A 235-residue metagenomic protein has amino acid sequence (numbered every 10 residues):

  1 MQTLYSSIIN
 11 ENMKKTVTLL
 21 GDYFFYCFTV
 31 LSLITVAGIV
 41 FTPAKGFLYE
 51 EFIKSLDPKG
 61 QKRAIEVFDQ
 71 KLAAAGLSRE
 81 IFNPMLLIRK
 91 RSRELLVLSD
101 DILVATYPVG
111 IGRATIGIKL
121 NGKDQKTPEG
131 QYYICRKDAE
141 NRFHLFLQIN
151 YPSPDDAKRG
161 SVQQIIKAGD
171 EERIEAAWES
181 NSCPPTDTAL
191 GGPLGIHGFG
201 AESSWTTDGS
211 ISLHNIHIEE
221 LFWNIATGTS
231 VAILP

Functional and structural regions predicted by a protein language model:
I8-P235: N-terminal pre-domains immediately preceding structured catalytic cores
